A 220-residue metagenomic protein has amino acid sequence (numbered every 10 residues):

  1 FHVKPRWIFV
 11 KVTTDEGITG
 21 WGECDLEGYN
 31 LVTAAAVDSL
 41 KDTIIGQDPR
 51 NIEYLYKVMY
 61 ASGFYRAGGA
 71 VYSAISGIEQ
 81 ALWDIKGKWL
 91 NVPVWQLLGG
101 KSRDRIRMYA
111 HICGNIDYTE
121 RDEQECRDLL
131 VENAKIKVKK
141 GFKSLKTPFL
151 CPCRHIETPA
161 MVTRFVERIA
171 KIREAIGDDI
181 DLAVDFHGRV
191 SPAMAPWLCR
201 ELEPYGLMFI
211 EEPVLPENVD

Functional and structural regions predicted by a protein language model:
F1-K11: Short, Gly/Pro- and small/polar-rich lid/capping loops
T13, V219-D220: Catalytic alpha/beta core domains of metabolic enzymes, predominantly
T13-L90: Metal- or metallocofactor-binding catalytic centers and their adjacent structured scaffolds across diverse enzyme
S39, G77, D84-I85, Q96 (+4 more regions): Alpha-helical scaffold segments in soluble metabolic enzymes
E79-N115, T119: Glycine-rich, aromatic-flanked loop segments that form ligand/cofactor-binding clefts across common enzyme folds
R105-I106, A110-V219: Metal-dependent enolase-superfamily TIM-barrel catalytic cores that perform enediolate-based chemistry
